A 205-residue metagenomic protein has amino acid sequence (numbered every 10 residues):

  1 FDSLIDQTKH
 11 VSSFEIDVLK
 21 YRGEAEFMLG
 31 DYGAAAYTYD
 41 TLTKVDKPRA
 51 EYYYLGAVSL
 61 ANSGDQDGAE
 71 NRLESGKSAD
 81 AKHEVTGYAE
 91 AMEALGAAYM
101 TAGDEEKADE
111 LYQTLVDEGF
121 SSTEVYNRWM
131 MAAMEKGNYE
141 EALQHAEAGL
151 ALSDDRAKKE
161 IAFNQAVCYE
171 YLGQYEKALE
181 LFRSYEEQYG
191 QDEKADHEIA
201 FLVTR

Functional and structural regions predicted by a protein language model:
K9, S13, K47, A81 (+4 more regions): Short coil turns that delineate tetratricopeptide repeat
S13, D17, E51, V85-T86 (+4 more regions): Start-of-helix register in tetratricopeptide repeats
M28, N62, T101, E135-K136 (+2 more regions): Register position in tetratricopeptide repeats
